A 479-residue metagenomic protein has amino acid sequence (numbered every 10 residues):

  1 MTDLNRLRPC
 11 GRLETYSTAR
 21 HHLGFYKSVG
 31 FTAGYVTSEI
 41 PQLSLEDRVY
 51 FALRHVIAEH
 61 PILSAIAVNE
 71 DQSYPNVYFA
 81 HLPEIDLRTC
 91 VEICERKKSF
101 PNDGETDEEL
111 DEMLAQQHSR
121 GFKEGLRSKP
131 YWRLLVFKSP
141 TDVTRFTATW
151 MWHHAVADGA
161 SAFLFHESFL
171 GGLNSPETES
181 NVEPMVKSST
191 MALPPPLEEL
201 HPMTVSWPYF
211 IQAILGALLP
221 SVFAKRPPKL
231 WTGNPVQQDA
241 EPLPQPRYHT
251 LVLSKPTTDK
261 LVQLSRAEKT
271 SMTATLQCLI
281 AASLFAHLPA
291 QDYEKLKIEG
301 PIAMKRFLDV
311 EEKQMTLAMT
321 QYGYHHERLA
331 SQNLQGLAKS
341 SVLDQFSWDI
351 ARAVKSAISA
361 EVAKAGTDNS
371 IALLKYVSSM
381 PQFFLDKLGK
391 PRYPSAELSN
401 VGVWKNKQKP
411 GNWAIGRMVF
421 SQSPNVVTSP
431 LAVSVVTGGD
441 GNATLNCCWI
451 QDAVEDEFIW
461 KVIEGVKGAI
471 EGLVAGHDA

Functional and structural regions predicted by a protein language model:
M1-P194, T273-A274, C278-A286, N406 (+1 more regions): Non-catalytic N-terminal regions of enzymes
V29-Y35, K98, H249-L253, H325-Q332: Generic detection of short hydrophobic beta-strand segments and adjacent strand-loop junctions
H154, L261-S265, K269, T273-L276 (+7 more regions): Domain-wide signal for the mature, well-folded portions of proteins, strongly enriched in nucleus-encoded organellar
M191-G233, A372-L388: Alpha-helical membrane-targeting segments
I211-T270: Flexible, P/S/T/G-rich "lid" or insertion loops adjacent to the active sites of thioester-utilizing
P289-K297: Short, well-structured active-site flanking segments
L296, G300-L334, A338: Extended charged low-complexity segments that act as oligomerization/scaffolding linkers
Q321-W404: Helical lid/core segments from catalytic subdomains that handle acyl or acyl-like groups
